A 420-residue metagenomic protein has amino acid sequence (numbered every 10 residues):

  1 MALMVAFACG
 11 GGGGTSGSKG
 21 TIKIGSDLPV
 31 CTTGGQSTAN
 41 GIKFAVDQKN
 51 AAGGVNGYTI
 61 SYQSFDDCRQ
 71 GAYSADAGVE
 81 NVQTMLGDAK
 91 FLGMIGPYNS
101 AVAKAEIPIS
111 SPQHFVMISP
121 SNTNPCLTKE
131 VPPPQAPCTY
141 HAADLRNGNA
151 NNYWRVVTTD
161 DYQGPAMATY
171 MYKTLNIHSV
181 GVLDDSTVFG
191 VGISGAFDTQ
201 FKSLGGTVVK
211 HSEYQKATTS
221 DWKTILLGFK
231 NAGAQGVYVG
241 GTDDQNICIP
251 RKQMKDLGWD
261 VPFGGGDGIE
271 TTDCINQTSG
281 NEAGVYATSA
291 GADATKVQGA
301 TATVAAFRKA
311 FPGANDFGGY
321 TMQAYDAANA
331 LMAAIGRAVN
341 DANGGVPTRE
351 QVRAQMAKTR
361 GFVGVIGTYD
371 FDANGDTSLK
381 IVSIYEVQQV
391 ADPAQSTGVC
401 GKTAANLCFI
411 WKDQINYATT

Functional and structural regions predicted by a protein language model:
M1-K23, A51, W411-T420: Short, low-complexity disordered leader/linker segments with a strong preference for bacterial N-terminal type II
G10-K19, G34-N40, A52-Y140, V156 (+2 more regions): Beta-alpha junction/loop-to-helix N-cap segments that form part of ligand/metal-binding clefts
S18-T21, G25-K43, F65-A75, Y98-N99 (+2 more regions): Extracytoplasmic "Venus flytrap"
P29-T33, D67-G71, N99-K104, N122-L127 (+9 more regions): Solvent-exposed loop/turn segments at secondary-structure junctions within structured extracellular/periplasmic domains
K43-G54, Q83-F91, I107-F115, N122 (+9 more regions): Sec-exported extracytoplasmic/periplasmic mature domains
F91-S212, P262-A287: Extracytoplasmic ligand/sensor domains, especially the bilobed periplasmic-binding protein
T158, R251-A327, R337-A342, F409-A418: Extracellular/periplasmic periplasmic-binding protein-like sensory domains
F307-T321, M332-V399: Segments of small-molecule ligand-sensing domains
